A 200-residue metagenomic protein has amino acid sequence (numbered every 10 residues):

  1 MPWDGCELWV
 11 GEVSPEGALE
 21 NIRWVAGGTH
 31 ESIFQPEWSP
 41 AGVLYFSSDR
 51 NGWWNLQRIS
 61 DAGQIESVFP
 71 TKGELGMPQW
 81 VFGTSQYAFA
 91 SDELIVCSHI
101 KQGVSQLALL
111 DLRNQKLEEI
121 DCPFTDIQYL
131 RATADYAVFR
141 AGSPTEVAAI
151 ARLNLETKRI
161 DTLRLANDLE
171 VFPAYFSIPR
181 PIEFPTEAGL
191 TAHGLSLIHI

Functional and structural regions predicted by a protein language model:
M1-V10, W24-F34, F46-R58, P70-V81 (+3 more regions): A flexible loop/linker signature enriched in serine peptidases of the S9 family
V13-G17, S60-G63, D111-Q115, L155-E156: Short loop/turn segments that connect beta-strands within beta-propeller blades
E20-A26, I65-K72, E118-D121, I160-A166: Beta-propeller fold detector
L44-Y45, I95, A137: Hydrophobic beta-strand positions that form the internal "hydrophobic ladder" of WD40/Gbeta-like beta-propeller blades
V81-A90: Signature of short aromatic-glycine-proline-rich micro-motifs recurring in repeat-based ectodomains
P144-I182: An N-terminal hydrophobic leader/cap segment in hydrolases
I198-I200: Conserved small/polar residues in nucleotide/adenosyl-binding loops
